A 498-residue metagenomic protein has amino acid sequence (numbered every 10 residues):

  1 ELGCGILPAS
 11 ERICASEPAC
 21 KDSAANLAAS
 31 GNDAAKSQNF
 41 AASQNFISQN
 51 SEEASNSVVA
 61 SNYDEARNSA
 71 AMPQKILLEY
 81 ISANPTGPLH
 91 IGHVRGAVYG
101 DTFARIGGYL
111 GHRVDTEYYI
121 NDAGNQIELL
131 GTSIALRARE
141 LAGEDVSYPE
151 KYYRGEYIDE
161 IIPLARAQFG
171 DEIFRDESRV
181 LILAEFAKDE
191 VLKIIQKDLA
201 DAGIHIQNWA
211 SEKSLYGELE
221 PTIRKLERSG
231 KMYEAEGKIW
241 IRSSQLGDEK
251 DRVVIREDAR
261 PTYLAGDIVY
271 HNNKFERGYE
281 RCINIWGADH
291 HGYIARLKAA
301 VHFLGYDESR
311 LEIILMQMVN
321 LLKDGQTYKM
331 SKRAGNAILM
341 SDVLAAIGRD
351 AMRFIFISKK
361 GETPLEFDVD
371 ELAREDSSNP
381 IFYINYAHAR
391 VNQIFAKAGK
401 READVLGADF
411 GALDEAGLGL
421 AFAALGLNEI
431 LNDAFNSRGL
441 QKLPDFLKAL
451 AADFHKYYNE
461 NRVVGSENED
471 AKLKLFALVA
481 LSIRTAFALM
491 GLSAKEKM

Functional and structural regions predicted by a protein language model:
E1: NTP/phosphate- and nucleic-acid-binding module
P8: Short, ligand-facing micro-motifs at secondary-structure edges
I13, A71-M498: Non-catalytic interaction-recognition regions
P18, S37: Cationic, low-complexity basic patches in intrinsically disordered or flexible, solvent-exposed regions
D22, N26, N32, N39 (+5 more regions): Asparagine/serine/threonine-enriched low-complexity, disordered tracts, especially those forming N-linked glycosylation
